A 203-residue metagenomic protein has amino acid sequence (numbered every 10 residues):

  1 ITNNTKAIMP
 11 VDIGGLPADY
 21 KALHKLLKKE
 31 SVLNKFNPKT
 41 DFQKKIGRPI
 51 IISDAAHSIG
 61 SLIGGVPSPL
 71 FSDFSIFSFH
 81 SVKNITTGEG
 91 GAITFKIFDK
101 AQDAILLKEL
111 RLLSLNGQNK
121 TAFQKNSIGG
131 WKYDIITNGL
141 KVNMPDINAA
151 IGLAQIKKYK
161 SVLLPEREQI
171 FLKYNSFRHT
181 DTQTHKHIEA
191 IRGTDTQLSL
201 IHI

Functional and structural regions predicted by a protein language model:
I1-T87, A92-K100: Active-site phosphate-binding strand-loop segment of PLP-dependent enzymes
A7-V11, L16-K25, L33-K35, L62 (+1 more regions): PLP-dependent aminotransferase class I/II
D54, H202-I203: A short, amphipathic beta-strand motif
